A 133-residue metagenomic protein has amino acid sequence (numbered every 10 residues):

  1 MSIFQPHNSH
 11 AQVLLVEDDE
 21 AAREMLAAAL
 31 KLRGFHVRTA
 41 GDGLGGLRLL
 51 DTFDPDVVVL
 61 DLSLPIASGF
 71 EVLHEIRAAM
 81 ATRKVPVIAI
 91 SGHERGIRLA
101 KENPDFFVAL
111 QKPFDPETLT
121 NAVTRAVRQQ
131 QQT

Functional and structural regions predicted by a protein language model:
M1-L14, E117-T133: Non-catalytic signal-transmission and effector/linker regions of two-component phosphorelay proteins
E17: Conserved acidic carboxylate
E24-L32: Charged docking surfaces used in two-component/phosphorelay signaling
T39-V57, R98-L99: Acidic, metal-coordinating helix/loop segments flanking the phosphotransfer/catalytic sites of two-component signaling
D42-G45, S68-H74: Acidic catalytic/metal-coordinating carboxylates
D61: Active-site residues of response regulator receiver
E71, R83, H93-Q111, E117 (+1 more regions): Alpha4 helix (beta4-alpha4-beta5 surface) of REC/receiver domains from two-component response regulators
I88-I90: Hydrophobic/aromatic residues positioned on beta-strands within the core alpha/beta folds
